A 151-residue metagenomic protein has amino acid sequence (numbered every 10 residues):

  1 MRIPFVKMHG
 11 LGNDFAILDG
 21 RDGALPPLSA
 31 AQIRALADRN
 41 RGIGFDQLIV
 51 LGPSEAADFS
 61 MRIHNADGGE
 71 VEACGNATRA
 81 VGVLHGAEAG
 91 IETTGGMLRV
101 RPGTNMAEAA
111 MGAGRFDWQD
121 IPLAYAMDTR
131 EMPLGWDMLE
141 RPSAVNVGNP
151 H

Functional and structural regions predicted by a protein language model:
M1-N105: A glycine-rich beta-to-alpha transition motif near the start of alpha/beta enzyme domains, typified by
T93-H151: ATP-dependent small-molecule kinase catalytic core of the GHMP/sugar-kinase superfamily and closely related
